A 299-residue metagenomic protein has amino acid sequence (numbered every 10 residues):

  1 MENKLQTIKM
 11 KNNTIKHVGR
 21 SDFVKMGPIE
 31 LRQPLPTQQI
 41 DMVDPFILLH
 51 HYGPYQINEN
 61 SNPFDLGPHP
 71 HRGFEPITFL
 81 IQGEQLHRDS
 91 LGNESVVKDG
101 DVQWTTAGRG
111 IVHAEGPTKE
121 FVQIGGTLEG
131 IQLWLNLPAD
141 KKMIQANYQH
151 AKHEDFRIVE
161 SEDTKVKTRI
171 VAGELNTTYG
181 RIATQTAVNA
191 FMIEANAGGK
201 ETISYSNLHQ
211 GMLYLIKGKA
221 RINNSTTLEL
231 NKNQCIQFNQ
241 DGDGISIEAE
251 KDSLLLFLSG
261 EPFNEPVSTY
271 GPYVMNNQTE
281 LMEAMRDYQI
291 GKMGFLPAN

Functional and structural regions predicted by a protein language model:
M1-N299: Jelly-roll (double-stranded beta-helix
